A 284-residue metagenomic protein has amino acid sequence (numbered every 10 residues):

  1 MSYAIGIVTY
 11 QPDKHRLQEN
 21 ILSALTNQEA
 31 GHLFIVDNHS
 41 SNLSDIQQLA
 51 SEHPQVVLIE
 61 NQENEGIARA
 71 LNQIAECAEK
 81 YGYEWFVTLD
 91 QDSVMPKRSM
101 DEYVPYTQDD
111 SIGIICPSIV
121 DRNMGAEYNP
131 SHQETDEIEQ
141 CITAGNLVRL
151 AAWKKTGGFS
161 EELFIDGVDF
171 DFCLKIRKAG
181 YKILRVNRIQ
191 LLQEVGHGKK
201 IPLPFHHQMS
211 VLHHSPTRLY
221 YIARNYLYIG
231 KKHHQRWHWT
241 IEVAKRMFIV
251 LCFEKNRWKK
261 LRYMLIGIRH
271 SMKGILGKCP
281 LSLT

Functional and structural regions predicted by a protein language model:
I7, P12-N27: Short, well-formed alpha-helical segments that are part of the catalytic scaffolds of diverse glycosyltransferases
D37-I46, E63, S93: A conserved acidic beta->alpha catalytic loop
N61-K80: Glycine-rich, basic loop-to-helix element that forms the pyrophosphate-binding segment of sugar-nucleotide handling
Y83-D92: Short beta-strand-to-loop acidic/aromatic patch adjacent to the donor-nucleotide binding site
K97-N129: Conserved donor NDP-sugar-binding/catalytic core segment of glycosyltransferases
H132-V148: A recurrent flexible, glycine/aromatic-enriched loop bordering the glycosyltransferase active site that acts as
A152, T156, E162-V195: A short, conserved alpha-helix in the catalytic core of glycosyltransferases
K231-T284: Non-catalytic, C-terminal membrane-associated alpha-helical segments of glycosyltransferases
